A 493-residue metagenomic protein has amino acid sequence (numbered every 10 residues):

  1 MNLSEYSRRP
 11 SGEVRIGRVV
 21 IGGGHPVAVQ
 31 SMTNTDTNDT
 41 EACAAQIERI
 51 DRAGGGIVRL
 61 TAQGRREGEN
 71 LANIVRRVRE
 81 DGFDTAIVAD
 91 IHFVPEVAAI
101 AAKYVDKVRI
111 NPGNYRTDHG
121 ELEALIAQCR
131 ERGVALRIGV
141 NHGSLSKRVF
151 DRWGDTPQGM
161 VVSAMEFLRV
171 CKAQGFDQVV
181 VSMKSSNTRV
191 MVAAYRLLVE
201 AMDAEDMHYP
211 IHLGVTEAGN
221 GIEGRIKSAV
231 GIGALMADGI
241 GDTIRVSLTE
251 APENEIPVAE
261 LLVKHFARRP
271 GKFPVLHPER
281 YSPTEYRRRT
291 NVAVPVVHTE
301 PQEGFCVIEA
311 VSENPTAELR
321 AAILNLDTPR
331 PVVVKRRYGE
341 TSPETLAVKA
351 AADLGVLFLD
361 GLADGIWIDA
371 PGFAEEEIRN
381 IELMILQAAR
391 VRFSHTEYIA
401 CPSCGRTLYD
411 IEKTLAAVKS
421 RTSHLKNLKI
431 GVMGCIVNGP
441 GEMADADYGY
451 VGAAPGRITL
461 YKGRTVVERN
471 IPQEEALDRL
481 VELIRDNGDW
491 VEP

Functional and structural regions predicted by a protein language model:
M1-S31, R130, R268-T299, A416 (+1 more regions): N-terminal amphipathic alpha-helix/helix-capping segment at the start of soluble metabolic enzymes
S11-T35, L71-A72, R137-R152: N-terminal small/glycine-rich loop or linker at the start of catalytic domains across soluble metabolic enzymes
G24-A42, T61, T85-F93, G113 (+4 more regions): Active-site mouth loops of central-metabolism enzymes
V29, D90, I138, V181 (+6 more regions): Conserved, mostly hydrophobic/aromatic
N34, R52-V78, P112-T117, V179-T188 (+1 more regions): Glycine-rich, proline-tolerant flexible connector loops at the mouths of alpha/beta enzymes
R65-A89, L125-V134, L198-M207, R268 (+2 more regions): Alpha-helix-loop-beta-strand connector modules within alpha/beta enzyme cores
T85-I87, H92-R137: Hydrophobic or amphipathic alpha-helical targeting/insertion segments
N141, V149-Y286, E303-V432: Catalytic alpha/beta core domains of metabolic enzymes, predominantly
